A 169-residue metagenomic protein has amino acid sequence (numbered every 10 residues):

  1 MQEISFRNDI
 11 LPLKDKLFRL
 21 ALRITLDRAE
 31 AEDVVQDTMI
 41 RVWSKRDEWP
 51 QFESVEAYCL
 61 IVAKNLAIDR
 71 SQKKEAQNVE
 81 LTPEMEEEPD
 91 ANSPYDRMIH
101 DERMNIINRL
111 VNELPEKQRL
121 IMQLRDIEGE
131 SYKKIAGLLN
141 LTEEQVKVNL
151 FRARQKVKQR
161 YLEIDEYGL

Functional and structural regions predicted by a protein language model:
M1-R19, A29-E32, W43: A short, charge-rich alpha-helical start-of-domain segment used by transcription regulators
L13-K14, I24, Q123-E130: Short helix-capping/turn signature of helix-turn-helix
F18, M39, P115, R119 (+1 more regions): C-terminal flanking helix
R19, D33-I40, S44, E53-N65: Structural recognition of an alpha-helix C-terminal capping motif at a helix-to-coil junction
I61-L81, H100: Arg/Lys-rich amphipathic alpha helix in sigma70-family domain 2
K64, L139-E163: DNA-recognition helix of helix-turn-helix
Q77-H100, S131: Internal acidic/polar
N112, E116, L120, E128-Q145: Helix-turn-helix DNA-binding module
